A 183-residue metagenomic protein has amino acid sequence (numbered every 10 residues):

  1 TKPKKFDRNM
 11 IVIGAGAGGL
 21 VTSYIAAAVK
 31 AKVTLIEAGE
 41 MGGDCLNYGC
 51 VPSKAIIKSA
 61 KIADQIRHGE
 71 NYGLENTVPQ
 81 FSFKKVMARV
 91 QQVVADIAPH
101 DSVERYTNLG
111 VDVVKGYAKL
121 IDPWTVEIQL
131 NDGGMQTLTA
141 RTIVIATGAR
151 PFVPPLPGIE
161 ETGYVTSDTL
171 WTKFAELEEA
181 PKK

Functional and structural regions predicted by a protein language model:
T1-R8, Y24-A31, I36-P181: Glycine-rich flavin
G14-A17, A38-G39: Glycine-rich Rossmann-fold phosphate-binding loop(s) that bind the pyrophosphate of adenine dinucleotide cofactors
L20: Residues forming the Rossmann-fold NAD(P)(H) cofactor-binding site
